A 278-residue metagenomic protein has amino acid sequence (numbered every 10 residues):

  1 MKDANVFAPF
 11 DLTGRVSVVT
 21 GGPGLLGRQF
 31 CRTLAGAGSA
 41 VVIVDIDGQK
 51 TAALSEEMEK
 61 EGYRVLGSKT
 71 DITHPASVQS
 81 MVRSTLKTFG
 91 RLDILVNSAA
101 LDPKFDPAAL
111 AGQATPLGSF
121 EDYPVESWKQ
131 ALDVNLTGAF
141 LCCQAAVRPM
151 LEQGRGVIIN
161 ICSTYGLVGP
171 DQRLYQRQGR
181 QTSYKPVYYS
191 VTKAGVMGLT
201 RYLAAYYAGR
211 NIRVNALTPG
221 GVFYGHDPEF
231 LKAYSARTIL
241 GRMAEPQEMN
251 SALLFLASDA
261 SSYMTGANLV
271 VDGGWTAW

Functional and structural regions predicted by a protein language model:
K2-D11, L117, R177, L254 (+1 more regions): Short C-terminal tail/terminal secondary-structure segment of NAD(P)H-dependent dehydrogenase/reductase domains
D11-V42, L203: Canonical Rossmann dinucleotide-binding motif of NAD(H)/NADP(H)-dependent dehydrogenases/reductases, specifically
G48-Q49, K69-M81, V125, Q247-E248: The beta1-alpha1 cofactor-binding region of Rossmann-like NAD(H)/NADP(H)-dependent oxidoreductases
L101, Q113-F140, R155, I159 (+4 more regions): Catalytic Tyr-X3-Lys loop
L117-V125, I159-G195, T200-A208, V222: Catalytic loop of short-chain dehydrogenase/reductase
R148, A205-Y206, S262: Alpha-helical segment proximal to the catalytic Tyr-Lys
A208, R213, M264-G266: Short, small/polar-rich loop/turn modules that mediate ligand/substrate recognition or access, typified
T238-M249, A260: A conserved structural motif in NAD(P)-dependent oxidoreductases
